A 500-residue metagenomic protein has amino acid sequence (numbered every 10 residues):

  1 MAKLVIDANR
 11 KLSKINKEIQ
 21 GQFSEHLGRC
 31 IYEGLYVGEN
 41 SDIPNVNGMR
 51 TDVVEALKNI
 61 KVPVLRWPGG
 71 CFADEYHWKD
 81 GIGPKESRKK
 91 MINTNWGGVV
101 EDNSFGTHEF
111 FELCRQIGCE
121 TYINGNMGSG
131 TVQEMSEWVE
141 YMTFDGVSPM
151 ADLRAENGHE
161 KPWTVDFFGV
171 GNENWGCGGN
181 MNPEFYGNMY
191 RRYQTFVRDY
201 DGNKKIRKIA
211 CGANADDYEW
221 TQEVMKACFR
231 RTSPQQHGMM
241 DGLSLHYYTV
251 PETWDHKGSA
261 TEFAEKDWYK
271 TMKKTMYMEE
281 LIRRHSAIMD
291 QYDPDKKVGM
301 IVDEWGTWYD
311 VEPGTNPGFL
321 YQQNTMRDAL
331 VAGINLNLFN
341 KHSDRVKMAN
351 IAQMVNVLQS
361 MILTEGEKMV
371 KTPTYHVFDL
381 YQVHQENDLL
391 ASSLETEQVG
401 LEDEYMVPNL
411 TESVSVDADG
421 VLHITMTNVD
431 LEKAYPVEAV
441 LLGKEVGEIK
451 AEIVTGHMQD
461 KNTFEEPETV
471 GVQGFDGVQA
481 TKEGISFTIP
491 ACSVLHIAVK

Functional and structural regions predicted by a protein language model:
M1-G242, M278-E279, R283-V311, T315-K500: Non-catalytic accessory regions flanking glycosidase/transglycosidase catalytic cores in CAZymes
H246: Histidine-centered active-site/metal-ligand motif
T249-Y269, T315: Active-site His/acidic residue clusters
K273-K274: Beta-strand-rich domain onsets/edges
